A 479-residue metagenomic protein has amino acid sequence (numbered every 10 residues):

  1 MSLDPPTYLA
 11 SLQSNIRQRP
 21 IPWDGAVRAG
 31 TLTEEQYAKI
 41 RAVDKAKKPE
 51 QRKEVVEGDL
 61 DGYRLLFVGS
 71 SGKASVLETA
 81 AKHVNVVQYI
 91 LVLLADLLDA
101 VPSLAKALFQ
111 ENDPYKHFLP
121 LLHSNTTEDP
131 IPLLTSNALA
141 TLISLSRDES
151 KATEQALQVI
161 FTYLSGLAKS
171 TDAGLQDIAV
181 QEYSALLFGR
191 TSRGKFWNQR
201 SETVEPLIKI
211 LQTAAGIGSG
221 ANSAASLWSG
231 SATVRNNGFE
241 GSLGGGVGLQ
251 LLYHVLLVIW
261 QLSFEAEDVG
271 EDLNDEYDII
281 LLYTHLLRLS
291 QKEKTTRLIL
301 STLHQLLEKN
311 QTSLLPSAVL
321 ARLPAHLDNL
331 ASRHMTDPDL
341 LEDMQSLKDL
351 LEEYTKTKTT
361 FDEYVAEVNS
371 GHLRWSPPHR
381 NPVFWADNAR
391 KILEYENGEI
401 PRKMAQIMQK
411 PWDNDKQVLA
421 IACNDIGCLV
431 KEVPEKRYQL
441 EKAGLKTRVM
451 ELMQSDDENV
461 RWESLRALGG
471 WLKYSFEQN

Functional and structural regions predicted by a protein language model:
M1-N85, A95, D99, D343-D413: N-terminal "cap/leader" segments of large eukaryotic alpha-helical scaffolds
S2, P6-L9, R17, V27 (+9 more regions): Karyopherin-beta/Importin-beta family HEAT-repeat alpha-solenoid scaffold
D4, Y8, V68-G69, A107-L119 (+8 more regions): Alpha-helical scaffold repeats of the Armadillo/HEAT/TPR superfamily
T31-K39, K82-D96, T126-S144, K169-F188 (+9 more regions): Alpha-helical solenoid repeats of the armadillo/HEAT superfamily in eukaryotic scaffolding/adaptor proteins
Q51-K53, D61-Y63, V76-L77, A100-A107 (+10 more regions): Alpha-solenoid ARM/HEAT helical repeat scaffolds used for protein-protein interactions
E54-I178, E182: Alpha-solenoid helical-repeat scaffolds
I280-L320, K431, E435-K442: Ankyrin-repeat and related helical/solenoid repeat scaffolds used for protein-protein interactions
E399-P434: Eukaryotic modular interaction domains in large regulatory/scaffold proteins
